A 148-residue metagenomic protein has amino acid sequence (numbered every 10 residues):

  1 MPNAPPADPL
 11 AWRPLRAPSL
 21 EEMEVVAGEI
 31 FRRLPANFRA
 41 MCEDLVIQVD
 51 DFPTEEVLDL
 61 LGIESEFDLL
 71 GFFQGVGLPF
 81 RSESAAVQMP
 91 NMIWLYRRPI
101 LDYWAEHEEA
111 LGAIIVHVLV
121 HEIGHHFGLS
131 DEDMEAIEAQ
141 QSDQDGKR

Functional and structural regions predicted by a protein language model:
M1-I114, H126, S130-A136, Q141-G146: Active-site rim/adjacent substrate-binding subdomains
V118, E122-H126: Catalytic glutamate of the conserved HExxH
